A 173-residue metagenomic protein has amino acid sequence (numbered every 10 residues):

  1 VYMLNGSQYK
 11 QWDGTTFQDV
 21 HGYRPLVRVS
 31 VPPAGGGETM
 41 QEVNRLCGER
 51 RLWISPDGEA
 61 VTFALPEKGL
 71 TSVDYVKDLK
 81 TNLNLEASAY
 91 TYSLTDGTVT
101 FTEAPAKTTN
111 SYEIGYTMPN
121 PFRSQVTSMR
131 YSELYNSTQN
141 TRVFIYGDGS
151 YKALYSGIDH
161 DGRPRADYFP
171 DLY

Functional and structural regions predicted by a protein language model:
V1-Y173: Recognizes the extracellular SEMA beta-propeller fold with strongest preference for semaphorin/plexin SEMA domains
